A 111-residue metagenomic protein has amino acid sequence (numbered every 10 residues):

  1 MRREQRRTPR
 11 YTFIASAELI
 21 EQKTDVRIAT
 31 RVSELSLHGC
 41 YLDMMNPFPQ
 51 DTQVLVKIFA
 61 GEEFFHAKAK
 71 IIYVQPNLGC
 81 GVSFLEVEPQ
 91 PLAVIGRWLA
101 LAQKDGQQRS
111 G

Functional and structural regions predicted by a protein language model:
M1-L35, G96-G111: N-terminal helix initiation/capping motif
A15-E21, D51-F64: Short conserved beta-strand and strand-loop elements enriched in small hydrophobics with frequent Asp/Gly
Q22-T24, L37, V74-G79: Short, conserved beta-turn/loop elements at beta-strand boundaries and strand-helix junctions
V32, A69-I71: Conserved hydrophobic positions within beta-strands
Y41-M44, N77-E86: Short, solvent-exposed secondary-structure boundary/capping segments
G81, P89-L99: A short macromolecule-binding patch
